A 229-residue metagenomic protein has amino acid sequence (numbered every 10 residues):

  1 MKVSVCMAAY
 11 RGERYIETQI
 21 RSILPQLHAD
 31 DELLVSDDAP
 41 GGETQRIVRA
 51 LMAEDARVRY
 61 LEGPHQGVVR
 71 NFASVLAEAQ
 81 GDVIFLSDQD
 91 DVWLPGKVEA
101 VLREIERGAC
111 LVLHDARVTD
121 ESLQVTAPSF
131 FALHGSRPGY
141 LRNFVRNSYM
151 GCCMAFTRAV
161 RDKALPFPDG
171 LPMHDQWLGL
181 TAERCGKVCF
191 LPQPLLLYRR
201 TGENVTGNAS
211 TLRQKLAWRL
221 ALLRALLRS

Functional and structural regions predicted by a protein language model:
K2-S4, E32, W177: Cell-envelope/extracellular polymer assembly enzymes that use nucleotide-activated donors
G12-P25: Short, well-formed alpha-helical segments that are part of the catalytic scaffolds of diverse glycosyltransferases
D37-R46: A conserved acidic beta->alpha catalytic loop
G63-A79: Glycine-rich, basic loop-to-helix element that forms the pyrophosphate-binding segment of sugar-nucleotide handling
I84: Short aromatic/hydrophobic "clamp" motif used to bind/position activated sugar donors
D88-V92, D115: The conserved acidic donor/metal-binding loop of glycosyltransferases
V98-T126: Conserved donor NDP-sugar-binding/catalytic core segment of glycosyltransferases
P138-N208: Conserved nucleotide-sugar donor-binding catalytic segment
